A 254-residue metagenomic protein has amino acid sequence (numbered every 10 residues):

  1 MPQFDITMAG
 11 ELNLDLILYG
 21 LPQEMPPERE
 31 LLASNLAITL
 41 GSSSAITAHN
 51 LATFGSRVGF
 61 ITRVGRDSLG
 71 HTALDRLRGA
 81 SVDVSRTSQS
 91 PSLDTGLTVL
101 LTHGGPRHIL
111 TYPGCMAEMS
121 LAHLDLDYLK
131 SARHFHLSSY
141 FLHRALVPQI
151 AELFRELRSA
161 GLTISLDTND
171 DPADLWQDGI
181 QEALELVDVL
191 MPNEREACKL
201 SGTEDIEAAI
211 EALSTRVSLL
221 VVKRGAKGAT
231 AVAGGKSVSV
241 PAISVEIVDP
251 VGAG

Functional and structural regions predicted by a protein language model:
M1-R63, S68-G79, I247-V248: Glycine-rich phosphate/adenosyl-contacting loop at the front of the ribokinase-like
M1-T7, L32, E156, I206-G254: Conserved phosphate-binding/catalytic region of the ribokinase-like
H49, L97-L101, H108, G228-V232: Short beta-strand scaffold segments in enzyme catalytic cores
V58, V84, I164-S165, L220: Hydrophobic beta-strand scaffold residues
R76-L93: A glycine-rich helix N-cap at a beta->alpha junction
S85, Q89, L100-R144: Conserved phosphate-binding/catalytic loop of the ribokinase/pfkB sugar-kinase fold
D127-Y128, I180-A183, L213: Structural alpha-helical scaffold elements that stabilize or flank donor/cofactor-binding regions in carbohydrate
H134-A208, A226-A229: Conserved beta-alpha-beta core of the PfkB/ribokinase-like small-molecule kinase fold
